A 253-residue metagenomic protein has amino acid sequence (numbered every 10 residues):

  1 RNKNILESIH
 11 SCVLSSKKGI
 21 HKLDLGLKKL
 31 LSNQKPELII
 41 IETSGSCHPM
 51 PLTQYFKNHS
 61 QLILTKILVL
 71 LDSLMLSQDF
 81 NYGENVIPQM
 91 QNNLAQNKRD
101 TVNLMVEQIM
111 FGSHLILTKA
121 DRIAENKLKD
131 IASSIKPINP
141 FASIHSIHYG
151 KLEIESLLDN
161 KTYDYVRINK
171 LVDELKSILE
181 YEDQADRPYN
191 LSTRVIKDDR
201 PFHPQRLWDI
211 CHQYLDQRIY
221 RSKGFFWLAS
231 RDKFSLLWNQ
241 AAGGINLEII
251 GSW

Functional and structural regions predicted by a protein language model:
R1-N103: Nucleotide-state-sensitive switch-loop elements of NTP-binding domains
M90-L117, R122-W253: C-terminal accessory "lid"/substrate-recognition subdomains
